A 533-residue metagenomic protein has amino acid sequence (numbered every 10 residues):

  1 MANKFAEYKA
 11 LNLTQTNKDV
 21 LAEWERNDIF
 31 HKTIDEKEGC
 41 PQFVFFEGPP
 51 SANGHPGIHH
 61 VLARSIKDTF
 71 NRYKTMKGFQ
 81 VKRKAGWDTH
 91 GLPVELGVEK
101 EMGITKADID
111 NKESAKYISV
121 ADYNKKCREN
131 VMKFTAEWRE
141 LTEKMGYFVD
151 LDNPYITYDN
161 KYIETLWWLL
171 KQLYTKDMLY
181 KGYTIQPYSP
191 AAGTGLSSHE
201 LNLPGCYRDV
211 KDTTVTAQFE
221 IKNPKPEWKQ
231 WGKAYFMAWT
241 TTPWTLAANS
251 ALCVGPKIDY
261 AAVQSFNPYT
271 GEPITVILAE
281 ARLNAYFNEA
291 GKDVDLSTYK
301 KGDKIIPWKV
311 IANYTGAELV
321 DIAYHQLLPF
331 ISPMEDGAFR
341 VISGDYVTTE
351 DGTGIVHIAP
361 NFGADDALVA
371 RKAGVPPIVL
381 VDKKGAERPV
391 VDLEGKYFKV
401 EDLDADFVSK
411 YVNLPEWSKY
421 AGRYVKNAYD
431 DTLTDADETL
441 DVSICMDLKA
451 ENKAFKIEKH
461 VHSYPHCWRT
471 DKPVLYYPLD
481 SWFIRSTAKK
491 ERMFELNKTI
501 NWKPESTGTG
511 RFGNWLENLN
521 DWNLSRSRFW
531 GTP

Functional and structural regions predicted by a protein language model:
M1-L11, K82, A290, Y299 (+2 more regions): Auxiliary tRNA-acceptor-end handling modules of aminoacyl-tRNA synthetases
A2-P273, A359-A364, V369-K372, V379-E394 (+3 more regions): N-terminal, positively charged nucleic-acid-binding surface of large information/translation enzymes
A248-S250, I258, A262-K384, P389 (+3 more regions): Catalytic alpha/beta core of large soluble enzyme barrels
F398-L440: Surface-exposed intrinsically disordered loops and tails
D431, D435-K459: Phosphate/diphosphate-binding loops
I500-K503, T507: Short, solvent-exposed loop/beta-turn-alpha elements that line the ligand-binding surface or hinge of extracytoplasmic
G531-P533: Short, intrinsically disordered, charge-balanced linker/junction segments flanking boundaries in proteins
